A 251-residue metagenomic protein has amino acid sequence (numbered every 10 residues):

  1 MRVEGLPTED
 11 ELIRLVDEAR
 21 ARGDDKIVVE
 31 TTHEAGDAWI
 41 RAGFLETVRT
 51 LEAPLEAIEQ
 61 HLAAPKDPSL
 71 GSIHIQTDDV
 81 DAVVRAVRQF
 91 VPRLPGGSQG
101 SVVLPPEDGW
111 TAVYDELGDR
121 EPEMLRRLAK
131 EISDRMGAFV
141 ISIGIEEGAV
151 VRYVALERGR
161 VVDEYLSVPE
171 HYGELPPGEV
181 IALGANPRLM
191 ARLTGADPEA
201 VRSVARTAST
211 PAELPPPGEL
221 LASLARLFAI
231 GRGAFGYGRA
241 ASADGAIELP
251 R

Functional and structural regions predicted by a protein language model:
M1-L6, R49-E52: Conserved acetyl-CoA binding element of GNAT-fold acetyltransferases
G5-A21: Conserved acetyl-CoA-binding loop-helix of GNAT-fold acetyltransferases
D10-E11, D78-A86, E121-R127: Short, conserved charged micro-motifs
R14, T32-R49: Conserved active-site alpha-helix within GNAT-family acetyltransferase domains
A21-T31: Conserved GNAT acetyl-CoA-binding A-motif
Q60-P95: Short, extreme N-terminal segment that most often corresponds to the first beta-strand
R93-V168: Short, intrinsically disordered low-complexity segments
E170-R251: Long, compositionally biased intrinsically disordered terminal regions
